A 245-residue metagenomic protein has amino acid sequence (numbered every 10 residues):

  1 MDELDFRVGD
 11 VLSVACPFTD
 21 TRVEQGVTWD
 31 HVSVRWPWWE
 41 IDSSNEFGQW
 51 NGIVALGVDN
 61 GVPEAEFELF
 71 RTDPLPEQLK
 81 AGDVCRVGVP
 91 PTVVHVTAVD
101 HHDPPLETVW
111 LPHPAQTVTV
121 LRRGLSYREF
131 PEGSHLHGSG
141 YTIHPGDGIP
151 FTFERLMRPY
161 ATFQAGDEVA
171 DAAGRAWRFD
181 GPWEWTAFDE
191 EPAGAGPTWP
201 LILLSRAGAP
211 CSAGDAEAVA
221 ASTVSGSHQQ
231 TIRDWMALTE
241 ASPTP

Functional and structural regions predicted by a protein language model:
M1-D5, V27, R71-Q78, D100-L111 (+2 more regions): Short linear motifs in intrinsically disordered
M1-E68: Extended, solvent-exposed polar beta/coil surface segments
E3-T21, P76-H95, F163-A170: Short coil-to-beta transition motif at edge beta-strands of beta-rich domains
V14-C16, T28-D30, W36, N45 (+5 more regions): Acidic surface patches and DE-rich sequence motifs
F18-S33, P91-W110, R175-A187: Short beta-strand-centered aromatic/proline hotspots
D20, Q25-G26, H31, F47-G48 (+8 more regions): Intrinsic-disorder/low-complexity loop/linker signature
E40-Q78, P114-Q164, F188-P245: Intrinsically disordered, low-complexity, charged/polar segments
